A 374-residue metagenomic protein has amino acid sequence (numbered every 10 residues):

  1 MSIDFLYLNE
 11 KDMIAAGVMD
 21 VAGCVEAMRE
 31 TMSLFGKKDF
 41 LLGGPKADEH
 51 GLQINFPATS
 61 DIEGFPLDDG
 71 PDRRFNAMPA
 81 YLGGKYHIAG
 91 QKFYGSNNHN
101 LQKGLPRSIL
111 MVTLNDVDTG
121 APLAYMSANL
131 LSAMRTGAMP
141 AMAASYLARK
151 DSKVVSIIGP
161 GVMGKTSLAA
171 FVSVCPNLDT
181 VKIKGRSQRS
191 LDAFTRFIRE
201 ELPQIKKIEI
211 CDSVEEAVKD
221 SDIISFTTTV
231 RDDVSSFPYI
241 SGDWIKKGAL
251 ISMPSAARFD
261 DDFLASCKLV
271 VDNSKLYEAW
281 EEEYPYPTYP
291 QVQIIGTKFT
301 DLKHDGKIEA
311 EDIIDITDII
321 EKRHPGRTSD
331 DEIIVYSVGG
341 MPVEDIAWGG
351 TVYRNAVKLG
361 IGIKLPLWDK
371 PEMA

Functional and structural regions predicted by a protein language model:
M1-R135, M139-A141, D151, V343 (+3 more regions): N-terminal ligand-binding/catalytic initiation module
E10-V18, A257-E372: Adenosine-phosphate binding glycine-rich loop
L147-V154, N177-L178, K246: Short helix-loop-beta connector
P160-G161: Glycine-rich Rossmann-fold phosphate-binding loop(s) that bind the pyrophosphate of adenine dinucleotide cofactors
V174-E201: NAD(P)-binding Rossmann-fold cofactor-contacting core
K206-S221, Y239-I240: Short acidic low-complexity segments
K219, R231-A249: Rossmann-fold NAD(P) dinucleotide-binding segment
T228-D232, S255-A256, S274: Short glycine-/small-residue-rich Rossmann-like dinucleotide-binding loops
